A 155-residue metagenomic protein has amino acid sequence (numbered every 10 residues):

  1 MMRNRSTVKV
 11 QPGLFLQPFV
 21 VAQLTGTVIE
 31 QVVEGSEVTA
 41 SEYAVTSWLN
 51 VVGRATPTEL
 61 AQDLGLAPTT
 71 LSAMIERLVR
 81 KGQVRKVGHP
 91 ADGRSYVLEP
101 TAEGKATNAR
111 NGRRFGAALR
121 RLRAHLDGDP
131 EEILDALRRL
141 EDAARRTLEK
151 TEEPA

Functional and structural regions predicted by a protein language model:
M1-S36, A155: N-terminal leader segment of winged-helix/HTH proteins
M1-T7, R113, G128-A155: C-terminal regulatory/oligomerization modules of transcriptional regulators
P18, T46-L49, L137: Hydrophobic structural patches
Q23, T27-T70: N-terminal helix-turn-helix DNA-binding core of bacterial DNA-binding proteins
E30-V38, R120-G128, E149: Short helix-loop hinge/linker segments at domain boundaries
A73: DNA-binding alpha-helical recognition surfaces that contact promoter or target DNA
E76-D135: Charged, amphipathic alpha-helical coiled-coil/dimerization segments
